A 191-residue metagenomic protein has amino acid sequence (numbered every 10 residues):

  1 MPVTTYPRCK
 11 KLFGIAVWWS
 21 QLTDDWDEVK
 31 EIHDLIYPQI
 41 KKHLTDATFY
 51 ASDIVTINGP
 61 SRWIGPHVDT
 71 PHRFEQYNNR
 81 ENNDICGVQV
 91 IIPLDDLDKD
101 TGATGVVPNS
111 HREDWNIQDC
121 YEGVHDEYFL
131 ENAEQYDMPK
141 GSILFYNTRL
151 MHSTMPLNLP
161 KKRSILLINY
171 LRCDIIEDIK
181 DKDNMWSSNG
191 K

Functional and structural regions predicted by a protein language model:
M1-N78: Non-heme Fe(II)-dependent double-stranded beta-helix
V3, C120, I143, L150-K191: Non-heme Fe(II)/2-oxoglutarate
Q39-T48, N83-D84, L94-D100: Secondary-structure boundary elements
S52, V88, G102, S164: Change "...and in nucleic-acid phosphodiester-cleaving endonucleases..." to "...and in nucleic-acid processing enzymes
T56, V68-T70, I92-D96, V106-P108 (+1 more regions): Short, structured patches in soluble enzyme cores that scaffold and shape functional sites
H67-E75, D119-N132, D181-W186: Short, surface-exposed loop/helix-turn segments at secondary-structure junctions that function as lids/hinges flanking
Y77-I85: Short, glycine/small-residue-enriched coil/turn segments at secondary-structure junctions
D84-G87, L97-M155, I175: Double-stranded beta-helix
